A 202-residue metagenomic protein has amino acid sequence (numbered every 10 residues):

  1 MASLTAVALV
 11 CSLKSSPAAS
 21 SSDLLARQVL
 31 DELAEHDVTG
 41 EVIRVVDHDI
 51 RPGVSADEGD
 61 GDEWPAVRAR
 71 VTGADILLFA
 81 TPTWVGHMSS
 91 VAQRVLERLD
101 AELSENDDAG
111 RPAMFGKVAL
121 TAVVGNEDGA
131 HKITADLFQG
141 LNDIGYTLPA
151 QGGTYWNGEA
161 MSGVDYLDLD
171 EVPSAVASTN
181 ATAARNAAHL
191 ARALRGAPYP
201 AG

Functional and structural regions predicted by a protein language model:
M1-A109, L167-G202: N-terminal beta1-alpha1-beta2 submodule of the flavodoxin-like/Rossmannoid cofactor-binding fold
S21, S55-A56, G129, T134 (+1 more regions): Surface-exposed beta-strand edges and their flanking turn/coil or helix-capping segments
H48-R51, W156-G163: A short acidic, often aromatic-flanked loop/helix-cap motif at beta-alpha or helix-coil junctions that lines enzyme
G59, F79, A150-Q151, M161: Alpha-helical structural elements
D108-E159, A175-S178: Short, glycine-/small-residue-rich phosphate/pyrophosphate-handling segment
L120-A122, V164-D170: Short, local alpha-helical segments
